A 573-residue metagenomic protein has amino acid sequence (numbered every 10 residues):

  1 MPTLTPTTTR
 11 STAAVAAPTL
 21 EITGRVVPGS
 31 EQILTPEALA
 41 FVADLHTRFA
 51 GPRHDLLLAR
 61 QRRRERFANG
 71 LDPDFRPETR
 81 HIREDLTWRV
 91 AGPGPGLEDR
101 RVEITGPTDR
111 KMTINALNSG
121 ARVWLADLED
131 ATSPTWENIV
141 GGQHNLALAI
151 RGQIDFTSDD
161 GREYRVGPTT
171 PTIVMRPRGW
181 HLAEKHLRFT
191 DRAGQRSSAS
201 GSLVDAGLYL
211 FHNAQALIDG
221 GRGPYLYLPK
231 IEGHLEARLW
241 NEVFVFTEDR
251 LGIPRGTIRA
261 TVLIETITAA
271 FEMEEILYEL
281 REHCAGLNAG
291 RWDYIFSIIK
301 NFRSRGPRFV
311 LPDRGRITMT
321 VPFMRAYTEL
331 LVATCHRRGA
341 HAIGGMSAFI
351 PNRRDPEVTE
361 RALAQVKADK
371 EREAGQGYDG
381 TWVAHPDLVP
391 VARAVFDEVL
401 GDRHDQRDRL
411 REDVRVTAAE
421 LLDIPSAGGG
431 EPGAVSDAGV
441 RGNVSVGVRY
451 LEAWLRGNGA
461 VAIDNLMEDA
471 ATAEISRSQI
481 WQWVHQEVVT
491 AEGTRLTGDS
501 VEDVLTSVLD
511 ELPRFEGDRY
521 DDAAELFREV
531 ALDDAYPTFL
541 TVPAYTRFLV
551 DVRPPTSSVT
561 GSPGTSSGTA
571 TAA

Functional and structural regions predicted by a protein language model:
P2-S558, T569-A573: Expand to "…catalyze enediolate/carbanion chemistry for C-C bond making/breaking, isomerization, decarboxylation
